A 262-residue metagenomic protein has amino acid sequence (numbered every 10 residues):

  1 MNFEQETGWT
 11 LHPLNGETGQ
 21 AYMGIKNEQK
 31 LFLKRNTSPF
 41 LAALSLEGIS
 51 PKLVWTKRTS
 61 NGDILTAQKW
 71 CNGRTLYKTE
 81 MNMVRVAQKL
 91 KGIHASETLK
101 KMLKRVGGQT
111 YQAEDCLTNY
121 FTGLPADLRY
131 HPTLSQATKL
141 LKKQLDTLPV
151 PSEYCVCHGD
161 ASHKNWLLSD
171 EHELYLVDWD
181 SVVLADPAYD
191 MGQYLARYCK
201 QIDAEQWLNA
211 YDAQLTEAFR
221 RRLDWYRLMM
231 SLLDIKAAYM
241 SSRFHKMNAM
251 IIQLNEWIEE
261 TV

Functional and structural regions predicted by a protein language model:
N2-Q5, T98-G159, E256, T261: An alpha-helical support segment within catalytic cores of ATP-dependent transferases
E4-H12: Conserved N-terminal boundary motif of the eukaryotic protein kinase catalytic domain
L11-L103: ATP-binding pocket architecture of kinase catalytic cores
A21-G24, K143-Y189: Active-site acidic catalytic loop and adjacent metal/ATP-binding pocket of ATP-dependent phosphoryl transfer enzymes
S50, L90, E114-L117, A204 (+1 more regions): A general structural signal for well-ordered alpha-helical segments in protein cores
T59-T79, E114-A126, S231-F244: A glycine-centered beta->alpha junction motif in the catalytic cores of kinase/phosphotransferase enzymes
S169-R220: Active-site Asp-x-Gly
A196-Y198, A210-V262: Helix-rich C-terminal or lid/interface subdomains of diverse kinases
